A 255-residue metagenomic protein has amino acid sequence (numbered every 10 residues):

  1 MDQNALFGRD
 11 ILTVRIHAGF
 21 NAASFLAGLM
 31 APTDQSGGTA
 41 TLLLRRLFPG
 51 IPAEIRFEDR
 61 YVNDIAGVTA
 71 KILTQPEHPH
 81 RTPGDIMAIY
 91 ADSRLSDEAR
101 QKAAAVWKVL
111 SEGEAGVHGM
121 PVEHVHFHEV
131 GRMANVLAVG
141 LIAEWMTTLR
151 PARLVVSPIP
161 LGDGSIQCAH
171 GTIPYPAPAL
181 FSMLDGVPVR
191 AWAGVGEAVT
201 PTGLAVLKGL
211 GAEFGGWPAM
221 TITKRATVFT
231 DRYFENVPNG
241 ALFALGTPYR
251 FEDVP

Functional and structural regions predicted by a protein language model:
Q3-A5, N63, K71-L73, G131 (+4 more regions): Self-splicing inteins and homing endonuclease
Q3-L6, A31-H118, A177-L180, D185-E197 (+2 more regions): Glycine-rich nucleotide/cofactor/substrate-binding loop typically near the N-terminus or early in the first domain
L6-L12: Extreme N-terminal starter segment of soluble prokaryotic enzymes
L12-L29, F127-R150: Conserved phosphate/anionic-ligand binding catalytic regions in large, soluble enzymes, centered on
H17-A18, R46-L47, G131-M133, P158-I166 (+1 more regions): Acidic, glycine-rich active-site loops and adjacent beta-strand->loop/helix elements that engage anionic groups
Q35-A40, P151-P255: Mobile "lid/hinge" segments at catalytic clefts and subdomain interfaces of large enzymes
G119-E123: Non-catalytic, charge-rich alpha-helical accessory subdomains
H124-G131, P160, G203: Long, contiguous binding/interaction regions
